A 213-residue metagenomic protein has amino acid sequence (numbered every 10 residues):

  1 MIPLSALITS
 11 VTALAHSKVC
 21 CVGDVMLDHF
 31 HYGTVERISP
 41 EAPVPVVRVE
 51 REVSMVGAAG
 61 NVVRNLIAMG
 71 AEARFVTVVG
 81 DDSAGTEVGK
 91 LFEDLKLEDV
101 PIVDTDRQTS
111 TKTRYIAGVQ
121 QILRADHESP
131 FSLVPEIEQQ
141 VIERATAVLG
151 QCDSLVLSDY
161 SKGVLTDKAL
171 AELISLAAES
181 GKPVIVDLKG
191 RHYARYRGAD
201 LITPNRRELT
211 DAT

Functional and structural regions predicted by a protein language model:
M1-E36, R48-T213: Ribokinase/PfkB-type carbohydrate-kinase core domain
A42-P45: Active-site gating loops and adjacent loop-to-helix segments of metal-dependent hydrolytic enzymes
